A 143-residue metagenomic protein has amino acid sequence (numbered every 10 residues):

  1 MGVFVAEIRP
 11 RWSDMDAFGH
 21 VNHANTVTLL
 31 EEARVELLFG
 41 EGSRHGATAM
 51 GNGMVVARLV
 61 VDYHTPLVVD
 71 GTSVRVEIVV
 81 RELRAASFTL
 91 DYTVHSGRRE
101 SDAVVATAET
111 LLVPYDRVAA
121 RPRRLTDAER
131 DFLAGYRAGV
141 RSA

Functional and structural regions predicted by a protein language model:
M1-R58, R117-A143: Hot-dog-fold acyl-thioester-processing enzymes
A6, V68-T72, R81-A143: HotDog/MaoC-like acyl-thioester-processing domains
L37-R75, V79-E82, A86-F88, V105: Hydrophobic beta-strand-centered segment that forms part of the acyl-chain substrate-binding groove
